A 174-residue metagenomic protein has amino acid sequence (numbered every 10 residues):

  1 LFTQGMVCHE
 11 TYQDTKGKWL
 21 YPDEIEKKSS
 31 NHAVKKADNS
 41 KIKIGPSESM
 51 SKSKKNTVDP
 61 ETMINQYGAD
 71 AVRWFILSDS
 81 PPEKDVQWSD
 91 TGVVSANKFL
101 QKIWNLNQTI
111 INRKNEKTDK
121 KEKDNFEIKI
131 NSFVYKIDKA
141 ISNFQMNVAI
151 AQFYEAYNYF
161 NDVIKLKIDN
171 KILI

Functional and structural regions predicted by a protein language model:
F2-K171: Long, charged, mostly alpha-helical binding arms that flank functional sites
I174: Conserved phosphate/anionic-ligand binding catalytic regions in large, soluble enzymes, centered on
